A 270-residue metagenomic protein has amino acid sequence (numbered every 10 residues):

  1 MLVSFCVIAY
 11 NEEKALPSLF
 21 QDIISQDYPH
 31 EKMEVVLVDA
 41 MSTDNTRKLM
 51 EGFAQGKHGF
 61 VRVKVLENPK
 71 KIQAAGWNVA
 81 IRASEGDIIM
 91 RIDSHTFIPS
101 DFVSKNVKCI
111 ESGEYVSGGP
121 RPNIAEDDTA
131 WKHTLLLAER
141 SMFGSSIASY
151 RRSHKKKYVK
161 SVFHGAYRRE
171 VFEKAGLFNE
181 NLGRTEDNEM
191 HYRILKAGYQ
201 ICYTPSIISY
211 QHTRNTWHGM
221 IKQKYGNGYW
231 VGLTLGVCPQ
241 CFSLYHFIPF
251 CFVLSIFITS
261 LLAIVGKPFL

Functional and structural regions predicted by a protein language model:
L2-S4, E34, E189: Cell-envelope/extracellular polymer assembly enzymes that use nucleotide-activated donors
Q21-K32: Short, acidic, metal-binding catalytic loop of nucleotide-sugar glycosyltransferases
D39-K48, K70, D93-T96: A conserved acidic beta->alpha catalytic loop
N45, S94-C109, Y192: Acidic donor-binding/catalytic loop of UDP-sugar-dependent glycosyltransferases, especially processive GT2
E67-S84, K105, K155, V159-F163: Glycine-rich, basic loop-to-helix element that forms the pyrophosphate-binding segment of sugar-nucleotide handling
I89: Short aromatic/hydrophobic "clamp" motif used to bind/position activated sugar donors
S100-H133, I207-I208: Conserved donor NDP-sugar-binding/catalytic core segment of glycosyltransferases
A125, E173, N179-F242: Catalytic donor/gating beta->alpha subdomain of glycosyltransferases that bind UDP-sugars
